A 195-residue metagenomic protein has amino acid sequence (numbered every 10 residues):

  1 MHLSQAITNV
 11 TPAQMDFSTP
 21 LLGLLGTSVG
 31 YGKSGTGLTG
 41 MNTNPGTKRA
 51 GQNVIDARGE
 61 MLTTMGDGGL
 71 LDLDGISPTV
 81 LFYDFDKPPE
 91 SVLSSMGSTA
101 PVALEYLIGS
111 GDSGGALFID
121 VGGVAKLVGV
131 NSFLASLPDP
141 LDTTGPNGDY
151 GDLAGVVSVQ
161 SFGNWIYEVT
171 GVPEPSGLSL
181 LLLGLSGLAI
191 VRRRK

Functional and structural regions predicted by a protein language model:
M1-H2, G26-G30, A116-F118, L127-G129: Structural recognition of the beta-strand scaffold that forms the well-ordered cores of secreted hydrolase catalytic
S4-E105: Chymotrypsin/trypsin-fold serine protease catalytic domain
G26, L107-G111, L180: Short glycine- and Lys/Arg-enriched binding-loop motifs that mark or flank ligand-binding interfaces
K33, S132-A135, L185: Short, glycine/serine-rich, charged loops/turns that create anion-binding and catalytic segments at active sites
G37, S136-D139, L181, V191: Active-site-proximal flexible loops/turns
P45-L62, E90-P173: C-terminal subregion of chymotrypsin/trypsin-like serine protease catalytic domains
E174-V191: A short, hydrophobic C-terminal helix/tail in secreted or cell-surface proteins
R193-K195: Short, charged juxtamembrane terminal tails flanking transmembrane helices
